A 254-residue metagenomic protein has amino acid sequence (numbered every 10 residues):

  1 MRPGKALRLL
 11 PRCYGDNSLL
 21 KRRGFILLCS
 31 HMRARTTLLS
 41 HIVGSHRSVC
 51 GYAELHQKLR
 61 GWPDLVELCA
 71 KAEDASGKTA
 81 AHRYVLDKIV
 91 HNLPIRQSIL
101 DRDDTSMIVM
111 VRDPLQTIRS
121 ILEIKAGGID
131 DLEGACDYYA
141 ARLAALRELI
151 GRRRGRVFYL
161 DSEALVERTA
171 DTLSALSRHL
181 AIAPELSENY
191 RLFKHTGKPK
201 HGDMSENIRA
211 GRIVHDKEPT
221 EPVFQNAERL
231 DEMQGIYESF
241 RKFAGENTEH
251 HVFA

Functional and structural regions predicted by a protein language model:
M1-L19, I182-A254: PAPS-dependent sulfotransferases, especially Golgi type II membrane carbohydrate sulfotransferases
M1-R83: PAPS-dependent sulfotransferase catalytic core
F25, T36, V111, Y139 (+5 more regions): A structural signal for well-ordered alpha-helical scaffolds and beta->alpha junctions
H56-Q57, E163, N189-Y190: Residue-level "edge-of-site" marker
L59-G61, T117, E167, K194: Generic structural signal for helix capping and beta-alpha/helix-loop junctions
R83-I89: Conserved two-lobed SF2 helicase motor
V90-S187, G202-I213: PAPS-dependent sulfotransferase catalytic domain
